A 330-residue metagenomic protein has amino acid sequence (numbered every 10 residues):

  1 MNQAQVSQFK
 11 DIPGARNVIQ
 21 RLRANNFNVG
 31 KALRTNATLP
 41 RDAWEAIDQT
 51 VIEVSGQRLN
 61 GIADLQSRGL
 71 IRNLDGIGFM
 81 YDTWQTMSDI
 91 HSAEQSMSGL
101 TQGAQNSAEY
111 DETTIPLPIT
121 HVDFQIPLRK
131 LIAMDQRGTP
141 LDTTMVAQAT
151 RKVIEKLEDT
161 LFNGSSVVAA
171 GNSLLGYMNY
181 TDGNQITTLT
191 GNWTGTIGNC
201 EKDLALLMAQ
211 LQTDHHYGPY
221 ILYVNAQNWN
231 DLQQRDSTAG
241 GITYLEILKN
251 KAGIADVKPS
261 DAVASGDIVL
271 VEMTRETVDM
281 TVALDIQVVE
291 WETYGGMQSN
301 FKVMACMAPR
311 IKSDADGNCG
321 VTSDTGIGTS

Functional and structural regions predicted by a protein language model:
M1-I71, D75, Q233-S330: Sequence/fold signature of self-assembling virion shell proteins
N36-V122: Assembly/oligomerization interface modules of large self-assembling protein complexes
W44, L59-G69, S88-H91, D182-K202 (+2 more regions): Surface-exposed, low-hydrophobicity beta-strand/loop segments enriched in small/polar/acidic residues
I115, I119-K202: Alpha-helical scaffold segments that mediate packing/assembly in large oligomeric complexes
L117-I119, Y217, G296: A general secondary-structure signal for short beta-strands and their flanking turns/coil in non-transmembrane regions
V122, G218-Y220, S299: Structural beta-strand/beta-sheet cores of well-ordered domains, especially the beta-sheet scaffolds that support
T150-V153, A205-M208, L245, K249: Short, well-ordered alpha-helical packing segments
S173-Y244: Extended, solvent-exposed, turn-rich assembly/linker loops in the middle of proteins
